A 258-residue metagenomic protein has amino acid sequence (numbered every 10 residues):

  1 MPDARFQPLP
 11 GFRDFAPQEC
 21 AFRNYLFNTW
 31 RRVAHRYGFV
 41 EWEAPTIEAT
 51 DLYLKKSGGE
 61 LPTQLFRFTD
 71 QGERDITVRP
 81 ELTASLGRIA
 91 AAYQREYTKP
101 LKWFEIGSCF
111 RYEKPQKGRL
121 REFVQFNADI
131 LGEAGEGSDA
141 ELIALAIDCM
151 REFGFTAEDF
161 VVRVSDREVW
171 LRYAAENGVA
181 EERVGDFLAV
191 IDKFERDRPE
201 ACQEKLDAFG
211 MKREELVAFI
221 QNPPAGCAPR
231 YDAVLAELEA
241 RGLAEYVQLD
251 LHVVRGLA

Functional and structural regions predicted by a protein language model:
M1-C20: Auxiliary tRNA-acceptor-end handling modules of aminoacyl-tRNA synthetases
P2, E19-Y37, E48-D51, G72-E73 (+3 more regions): Positively charged, Gly/Ser-enriched RNA/tRNA-binding surfaces
G38-E43: Amphipathic alpha-helical blocks
P45-I76: Polyanion/phosphate-binding surface patch
T63-G72, G178-C202, L243: Acidic, His- and aromatic-enriched active-site or binding-groove loops in soluble protein domains that engage sugars
F160-R172: Glycine-rich, mobile lid/loop segments that gate access to catalytic sites or pores
L171-E181, A258: Short glycine/threonine-rich loop-to-helix capping motif typified by GTGT followed within a few residues by an Asp-Pro
